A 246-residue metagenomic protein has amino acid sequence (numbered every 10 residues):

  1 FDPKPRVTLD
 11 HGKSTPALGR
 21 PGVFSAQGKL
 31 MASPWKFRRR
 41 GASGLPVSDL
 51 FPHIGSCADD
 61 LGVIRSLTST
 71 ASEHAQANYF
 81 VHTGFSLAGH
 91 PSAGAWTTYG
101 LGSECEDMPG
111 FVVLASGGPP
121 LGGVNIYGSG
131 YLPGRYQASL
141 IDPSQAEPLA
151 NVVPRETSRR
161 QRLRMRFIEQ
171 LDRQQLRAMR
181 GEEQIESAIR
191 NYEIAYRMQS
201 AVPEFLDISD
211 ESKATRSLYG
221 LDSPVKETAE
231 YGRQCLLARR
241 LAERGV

Functional and structural regions predicted by a protein language model:
F1-V246: Ligand-binding pockets and gating/stacking loops
